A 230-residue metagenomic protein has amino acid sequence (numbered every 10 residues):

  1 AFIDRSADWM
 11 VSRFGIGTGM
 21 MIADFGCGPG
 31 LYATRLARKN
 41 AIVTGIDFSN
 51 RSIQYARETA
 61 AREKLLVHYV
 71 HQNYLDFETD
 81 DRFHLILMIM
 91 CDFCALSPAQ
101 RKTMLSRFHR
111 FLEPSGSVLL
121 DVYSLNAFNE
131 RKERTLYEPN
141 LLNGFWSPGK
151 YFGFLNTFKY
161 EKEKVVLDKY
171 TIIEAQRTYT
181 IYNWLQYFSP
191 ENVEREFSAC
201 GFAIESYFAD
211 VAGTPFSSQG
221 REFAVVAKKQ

Functional and structural regions predicted by a protein language model:
F2-T18: Conserved alpha-helix/loop element of class I SAM-dependent methyltransferases that forms part of the SAM/SAH-binding
G19-G26: Conserved class I S-adenosyl-L-methionine
M21, G116-S117: Short glycine-centered segments of the SAM/dcSAM-binding site in methyltransferase folds
L31-D76: Class I SAM-dependent methyltransferase SAM/SAH-binding core
E78-L85: A short acidic, Gly/Pro-enriched loop at the edge of an enzyme's catalytic core that lines a small-molecule cofactor
K102-P114: A short glycine-rich, Lys/Arg-flanked "PGG" loop and its adjoining helix->strand segment in the class I
L119-E194: SAM-dependent methyltransferase
P190-Q230: C-terminal lobe and adjacent flexible extensions of AdoMet/dcAdoMet transferase-like proteins
